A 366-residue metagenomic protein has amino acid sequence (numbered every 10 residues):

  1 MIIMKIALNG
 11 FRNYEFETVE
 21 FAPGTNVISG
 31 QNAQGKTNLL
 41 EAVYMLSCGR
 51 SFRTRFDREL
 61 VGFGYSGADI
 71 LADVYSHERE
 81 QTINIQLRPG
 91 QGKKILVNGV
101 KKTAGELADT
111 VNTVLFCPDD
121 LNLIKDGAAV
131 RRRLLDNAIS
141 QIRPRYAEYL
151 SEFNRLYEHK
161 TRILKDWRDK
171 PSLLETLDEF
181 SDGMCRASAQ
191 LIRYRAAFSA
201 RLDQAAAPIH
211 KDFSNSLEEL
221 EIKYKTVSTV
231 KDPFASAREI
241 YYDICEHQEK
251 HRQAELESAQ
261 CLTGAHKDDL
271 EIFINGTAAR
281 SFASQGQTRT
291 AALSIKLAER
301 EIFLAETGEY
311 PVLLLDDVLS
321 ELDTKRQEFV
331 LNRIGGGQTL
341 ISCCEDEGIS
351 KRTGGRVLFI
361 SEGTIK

Functional and structural regions predicted by a protein language model:
M1-Q31, P171-V312, E321-K325, F329-N332 (+2 more regions): Conserved NTPase motor "head" modules and their coupling/switch loops across ABC/AAA+ ATPases, GTPases, and GHKL ATPases
G35-K36: Conserved lysine of the Walker
S47-V130, D136-Y146, D203, A207-P208 (+2 more regions): Nucleotide-state sensing region of NTPase/ATPase domains
R79, R88-G90, K325-K366: C-terminal lobe/lid and adjacent interdomain/linker elements of RecA-like ASCE P-loop ATPase modules
N112, D269, E309-P311, G335-L340 (+1 more regions): Loop/turn-to-beta-strand initiation segments
N122-L123, A129-D178, D182-C185: Long, charged N-terminal accessory/stalk domains
D316-V318: Walker B catalytic acidic pair
